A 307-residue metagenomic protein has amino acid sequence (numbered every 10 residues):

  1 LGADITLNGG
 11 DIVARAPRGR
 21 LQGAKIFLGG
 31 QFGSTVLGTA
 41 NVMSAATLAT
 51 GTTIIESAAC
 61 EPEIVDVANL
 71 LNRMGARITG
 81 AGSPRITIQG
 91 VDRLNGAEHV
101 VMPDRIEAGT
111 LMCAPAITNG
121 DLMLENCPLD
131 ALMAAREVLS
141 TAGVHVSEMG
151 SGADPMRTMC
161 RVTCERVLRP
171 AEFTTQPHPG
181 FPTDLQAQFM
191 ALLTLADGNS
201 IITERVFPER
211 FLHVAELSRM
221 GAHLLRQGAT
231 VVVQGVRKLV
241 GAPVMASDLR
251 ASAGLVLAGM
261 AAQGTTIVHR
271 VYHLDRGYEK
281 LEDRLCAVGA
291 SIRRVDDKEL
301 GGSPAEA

Functional and structural regions predicted by a protein language model:
L1-A307: Short, structured segments at the rim of ligand-binding sites
